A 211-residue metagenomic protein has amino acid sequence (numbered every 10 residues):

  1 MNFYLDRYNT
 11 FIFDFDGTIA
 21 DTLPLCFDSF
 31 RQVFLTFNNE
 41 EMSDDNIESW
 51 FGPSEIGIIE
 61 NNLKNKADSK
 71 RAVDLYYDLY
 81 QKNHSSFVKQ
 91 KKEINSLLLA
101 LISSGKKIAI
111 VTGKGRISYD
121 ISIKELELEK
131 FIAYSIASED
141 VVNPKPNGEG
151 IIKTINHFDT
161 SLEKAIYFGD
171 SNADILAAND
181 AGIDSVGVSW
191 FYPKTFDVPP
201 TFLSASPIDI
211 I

Functional and structural regions predicted by a protein language model:
M1-Y8, L99-I102, R116, D120-I211: Asp-based, Mg2+/Mn2+-dependent phosphohydrolase catalytic module
Y4-N95: N-terminal helical cap/lid subdomain that shapes the substrate entry/recognition surface in HAD-like hydrolases
T18, T112-K114: Conserved phosphate-coupling serine/threonine residues in phosphotransfer and NTP-handling enzymes
L35-E41, N65-D68, S104, E127-F131 (+1 more regions): Short helix-capping segments at alpha-helix termini
S54, K89-E93, K114, P146 (+1 more regions): Short beta->alpha linker loops
H84-K89, G113, N143, G187: Short, flexible loop segments at the rims of nucleotide/cofactor-binding pockets, characterized by
E93-G105: Catalytic-core regions built around general acid/base machinery
K107-A109, D184: Proline-centered loop/turn at the N-terminus of a beta-strand
